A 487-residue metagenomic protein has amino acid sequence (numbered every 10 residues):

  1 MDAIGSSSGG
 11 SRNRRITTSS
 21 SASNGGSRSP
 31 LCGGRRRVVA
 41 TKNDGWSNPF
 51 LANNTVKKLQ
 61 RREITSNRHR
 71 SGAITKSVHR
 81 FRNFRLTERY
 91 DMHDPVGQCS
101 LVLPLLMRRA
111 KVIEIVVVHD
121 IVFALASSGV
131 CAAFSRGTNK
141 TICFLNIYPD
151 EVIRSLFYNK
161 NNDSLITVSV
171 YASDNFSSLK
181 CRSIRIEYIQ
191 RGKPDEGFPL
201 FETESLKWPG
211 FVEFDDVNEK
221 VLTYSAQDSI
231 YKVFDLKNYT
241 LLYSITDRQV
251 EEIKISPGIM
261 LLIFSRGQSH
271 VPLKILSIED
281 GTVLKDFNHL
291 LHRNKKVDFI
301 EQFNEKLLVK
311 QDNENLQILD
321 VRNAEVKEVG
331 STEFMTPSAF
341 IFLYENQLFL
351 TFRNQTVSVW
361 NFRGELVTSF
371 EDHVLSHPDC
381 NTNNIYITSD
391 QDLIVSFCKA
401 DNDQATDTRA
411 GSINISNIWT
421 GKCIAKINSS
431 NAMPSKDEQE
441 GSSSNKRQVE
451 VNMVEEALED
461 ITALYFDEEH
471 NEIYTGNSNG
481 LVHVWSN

Functional and structural regions predicted by a protein language model:
D2-G137, V170, S178-P194, F198 (+4 more regions): Intrinsically disordered, low-complexity acidic/Ser/Thr/Pro-rich linker and tail segments in large eukaryotic scaffolds
C99-L105, K140-N146, E196-T203, N238-I245 (+5 more regions): A short beta-strand motif characteristic of beta-propeller blades
M107-I115, D150-K160, E204-E213, T246-I259 (+4 more regions): Repeated scaffold domains used in trafficking and secretory/extracellular systems, primarily beta-propellers
E114-I115, V122-A126, L165-D174, F214 (+9 more regions): Conserved beta-strand element within WD40/beta-propeller blades
I121, S128-C131, D163, Y171-D174 (+10 more regions): Loop/turn residues immediately N-terminal
C131-R136, F176-Q190, Y231-D235, L273-S277 (+4 more regions): WD40-repeat beta-propellers
F334-T336, E371-N383, C423-A463: Conserved blade-ending motifs and adjacent loop-strand segments that build the rim/top face of beta-propeller domains
D460-N487: Blade-level signature of beta-propeller repeat domains, shared across WD40, Kelch, NHL, RCC1 and BNR/Asp-box propellers
